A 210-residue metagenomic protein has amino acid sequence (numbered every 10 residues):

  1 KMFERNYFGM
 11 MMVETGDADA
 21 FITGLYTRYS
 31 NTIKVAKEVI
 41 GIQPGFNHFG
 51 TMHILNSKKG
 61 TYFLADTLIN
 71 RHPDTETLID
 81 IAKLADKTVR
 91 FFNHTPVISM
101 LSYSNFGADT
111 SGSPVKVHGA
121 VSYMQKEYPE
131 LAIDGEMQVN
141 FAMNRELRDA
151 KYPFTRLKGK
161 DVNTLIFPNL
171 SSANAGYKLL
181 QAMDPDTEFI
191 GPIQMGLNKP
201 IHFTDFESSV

Functional and structural regions predicted by a protein language model:
K1-V210: Anion-binding alpha/beta catalytic cores of soluble intermediary-metabolism enzymes, centered on
